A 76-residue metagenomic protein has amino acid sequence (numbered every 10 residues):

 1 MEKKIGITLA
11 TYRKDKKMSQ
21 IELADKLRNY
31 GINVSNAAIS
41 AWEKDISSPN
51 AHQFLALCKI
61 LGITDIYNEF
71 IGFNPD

Functional and structural regions predicted by a protein language model:
M1-K16, D25: A short, Lys/Arg-rich alpha-helix, primarily the initiator
L9, L23-A24, I39-W42: Conserved hydrophobic/aromatic packing and binding residues within compact polymer-binding modules
L9, Q20, N36, A51-F54: Helix-turn-helix DNA-binding elements, focusing on the entry/boundary residues of the two helices that contact DNA
Y12, K17, A37, E69-I71: Non-heme di-metal
E22, A41, K59, Y67-D76: Short, charged recognition helix plus adjacent turn of helix-turn-helix-like nucleic-acid-binding domains
K26-N29, G62: A short, basic/aromatic helix-end/turn motif that makes direct DNA contacts
R28-P49: Recognition helix of helix-turn-helix/homeodomain-like DNA-binding domains that insert into the DNA major groove
S48-N68: DNA major-groove recognition helix of helix-turn-helix/homeodomain DNA-binding modules
